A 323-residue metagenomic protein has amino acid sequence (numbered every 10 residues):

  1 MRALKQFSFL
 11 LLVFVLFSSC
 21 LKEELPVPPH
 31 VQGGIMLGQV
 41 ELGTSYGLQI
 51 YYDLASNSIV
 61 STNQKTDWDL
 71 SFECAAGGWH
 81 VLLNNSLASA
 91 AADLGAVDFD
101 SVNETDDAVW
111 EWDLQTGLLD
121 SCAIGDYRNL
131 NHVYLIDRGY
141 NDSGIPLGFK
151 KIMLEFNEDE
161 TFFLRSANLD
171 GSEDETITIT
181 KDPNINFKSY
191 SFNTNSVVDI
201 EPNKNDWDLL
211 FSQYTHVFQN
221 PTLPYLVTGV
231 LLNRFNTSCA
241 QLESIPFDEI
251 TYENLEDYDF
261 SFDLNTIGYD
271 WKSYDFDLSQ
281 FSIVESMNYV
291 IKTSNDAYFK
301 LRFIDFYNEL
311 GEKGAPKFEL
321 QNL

Functional and structural regions predicted by a protein language model:
M1-S8: Bacterial N-terminal signal peptides that target proteins for export
L11-F14: Alpha-helical transmembrane segments
L16-S19: C-terminal motif of bacterial Sec signal peptides marking the signal peptidase cleavage site
L21-L323: Surface-exposed, beta-sheet-biased, low-hydrophobicity segments with strongly acidic/polar composition
